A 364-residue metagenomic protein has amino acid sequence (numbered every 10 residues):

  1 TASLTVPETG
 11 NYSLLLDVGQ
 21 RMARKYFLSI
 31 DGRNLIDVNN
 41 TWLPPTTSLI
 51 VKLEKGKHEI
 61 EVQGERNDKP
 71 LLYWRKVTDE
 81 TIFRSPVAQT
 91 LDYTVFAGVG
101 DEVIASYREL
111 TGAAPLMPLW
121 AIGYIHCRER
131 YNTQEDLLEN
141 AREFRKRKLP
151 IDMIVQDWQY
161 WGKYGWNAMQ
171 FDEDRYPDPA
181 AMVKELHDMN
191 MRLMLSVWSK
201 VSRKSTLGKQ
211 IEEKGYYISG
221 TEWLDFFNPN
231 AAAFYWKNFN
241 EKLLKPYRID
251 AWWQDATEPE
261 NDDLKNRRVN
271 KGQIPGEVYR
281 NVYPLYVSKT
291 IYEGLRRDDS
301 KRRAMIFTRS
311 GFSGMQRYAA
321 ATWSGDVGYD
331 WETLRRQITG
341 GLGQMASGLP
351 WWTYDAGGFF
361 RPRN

Functional and structural regions predicted by a protein language model:
T1-V6, G10, K25, D31 (+1 more regions): Catalytic-domain carbohydrate-binding cleft regions of carbohydrate-active enzymes
S13-D17: Short edge beta-strand/loop segments characteristic of extracellular beta-sandwich folds
G19-R24: Short coil-to-beta strand junction motifs in C2/discoidin
